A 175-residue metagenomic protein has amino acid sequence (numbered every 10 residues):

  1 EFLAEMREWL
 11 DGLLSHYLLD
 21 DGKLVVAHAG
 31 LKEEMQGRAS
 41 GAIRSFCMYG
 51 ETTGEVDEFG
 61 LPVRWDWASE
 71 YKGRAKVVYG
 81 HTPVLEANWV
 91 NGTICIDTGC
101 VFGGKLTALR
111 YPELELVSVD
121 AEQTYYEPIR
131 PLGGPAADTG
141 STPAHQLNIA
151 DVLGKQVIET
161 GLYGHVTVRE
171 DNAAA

Functional and structural regions predicted by a protein language model:
E1-A175: Feature recognizes metal-dependent phosphohydrolase scaffolds
